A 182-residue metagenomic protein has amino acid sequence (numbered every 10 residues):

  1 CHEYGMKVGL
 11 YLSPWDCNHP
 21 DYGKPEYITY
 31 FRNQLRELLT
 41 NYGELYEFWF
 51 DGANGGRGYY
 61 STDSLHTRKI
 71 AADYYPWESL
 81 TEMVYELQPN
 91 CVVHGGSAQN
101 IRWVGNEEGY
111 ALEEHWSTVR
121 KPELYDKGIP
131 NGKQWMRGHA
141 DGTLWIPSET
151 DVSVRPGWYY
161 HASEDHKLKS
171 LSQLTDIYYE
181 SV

Functional and structural regions predicted by a protein language model:
C1-V182: Mature catalytic domains of secreted/periplasmic carbohydrate-active enzymes
